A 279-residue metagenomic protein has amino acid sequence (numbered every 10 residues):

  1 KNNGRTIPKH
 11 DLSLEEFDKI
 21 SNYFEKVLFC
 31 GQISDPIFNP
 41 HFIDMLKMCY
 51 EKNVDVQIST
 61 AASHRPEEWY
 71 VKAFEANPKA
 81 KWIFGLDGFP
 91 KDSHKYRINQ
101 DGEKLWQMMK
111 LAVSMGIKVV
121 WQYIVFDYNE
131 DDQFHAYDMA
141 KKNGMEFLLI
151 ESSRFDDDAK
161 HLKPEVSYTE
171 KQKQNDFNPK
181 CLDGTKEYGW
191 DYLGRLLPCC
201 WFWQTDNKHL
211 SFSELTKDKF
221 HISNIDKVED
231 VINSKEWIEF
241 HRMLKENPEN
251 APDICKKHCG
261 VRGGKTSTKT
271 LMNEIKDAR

Functional and structural regions predicted by a protein language model:
K1, F42, W69-V71, Y96 (+4 more regions): Short aromatic-enriched loop/helix-cap "lid" or pocket-rim segments at secondary-structure transitions that line
K1, K180-D183, I254-V261: Short, cysteine/histidine-rich loop/knuckle motifs that typically chelate Zn2+
K1-G4, V166-E170, S213-E214: Short glycine/proline- and charge-enriched loop/turn segments that cap or connect secondary-structure elements
K1-K81, D92-E103, Q107, M115 (+1 more regions): Conserved alpha-helical substructure of the radical SAM core
S21, L46-Y50, Y137-D138, E229 (+1 more regions): Non-transmembrane alpha-helical segments in soluble domains of secreted/periplasmic/extracellular proteins
Y23-G31, Y50-S59, P78-L86, E103-F177 (+1 more regions): Conserved C-terminal portion of the radical SAM core fold that forms the substrate/S-adenosylmethionine-binding
S34, S63-R65, D87-K91, I124-Y128 (+6 more regions): Short, solvent-exposed loop/turn segments at secondary-structure junctions
W201-R279: Flexible mid-to-C-terminal extensions adjoining Fe-S/redox cofactors in radical SAM and related proteins
